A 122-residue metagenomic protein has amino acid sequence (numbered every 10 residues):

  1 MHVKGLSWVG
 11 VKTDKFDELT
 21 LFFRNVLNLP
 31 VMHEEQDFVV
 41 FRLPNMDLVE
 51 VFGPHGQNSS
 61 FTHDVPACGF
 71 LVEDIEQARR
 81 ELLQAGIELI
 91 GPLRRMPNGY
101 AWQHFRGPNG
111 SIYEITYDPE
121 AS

Functional and structural regions predicted by a protein language model:
M1-D17, P66-C68, P119-S122: N-terminal beta-strand motif that seeds the catalytic metal site of vicinal oxygen chelate
M1-H2, R79, L83-S122: Vicinal oxygen chelate
K15-P30: Amphipathic alpha-helical segments
L19, E76-E81: Short amphipathic alpha-helices within nucleic acid-binding modules
N28-E34, L89-L93: Short secondary-structure junctions
P30-H63, R106, I112-P119: Conserved short beta-strand elements that form part of the metal-binding/catalytic scaffold of enzyme active sites
V39, P66, G99-Q103: Short beta-strand micro-motifs in enzyme catalytic cores
L48, G69, W102-H104: Short hydrophobic/aromatic beta-strand element in the GNAT-like acyltransferase core that lines or flanks the acyl-donor
